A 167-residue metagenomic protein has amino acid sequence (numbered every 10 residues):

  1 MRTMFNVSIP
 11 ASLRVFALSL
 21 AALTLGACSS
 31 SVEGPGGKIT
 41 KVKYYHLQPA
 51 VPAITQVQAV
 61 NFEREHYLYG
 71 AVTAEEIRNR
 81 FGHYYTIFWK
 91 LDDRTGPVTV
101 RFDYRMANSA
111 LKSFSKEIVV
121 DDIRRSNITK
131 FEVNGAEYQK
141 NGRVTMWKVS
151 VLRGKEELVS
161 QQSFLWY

Functional and structural regions predicted by a protein language model:
M1-C28: Sec-dependent bacterial lipoprotein signal peptides
T24-Y45: Bacterial Sec signal peptide processing site at the extreme N-terminus
V57-D92, S126-V133: Contiguous beta-strand segments within globular domains
P97-R105: Beta-strand-rich binding/interaction modules
N108-K116: Short beta-strand and strand-turn-strand segments in soluble, beta-rich domains
V119-N127: Short proline/glycine- and polar residue-rich coil/turn motifs
Y138-V144: Short glycine/proline/serine/threonine-rich loop/turn segments at secondary-structure transition edges
E157-Y167: Short beta-strand elements
